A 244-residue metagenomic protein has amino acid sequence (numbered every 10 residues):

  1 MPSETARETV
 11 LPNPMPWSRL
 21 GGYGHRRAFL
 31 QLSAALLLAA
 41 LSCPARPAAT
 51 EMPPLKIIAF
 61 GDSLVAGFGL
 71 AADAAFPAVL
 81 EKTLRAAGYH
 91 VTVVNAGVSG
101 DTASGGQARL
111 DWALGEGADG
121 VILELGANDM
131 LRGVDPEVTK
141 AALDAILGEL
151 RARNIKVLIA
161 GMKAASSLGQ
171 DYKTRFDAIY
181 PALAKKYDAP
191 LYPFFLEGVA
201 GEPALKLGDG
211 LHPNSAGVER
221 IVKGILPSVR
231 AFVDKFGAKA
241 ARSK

Functional and structural regions predicted by a protein language model:
P2-T5: Extreme N-terminal basic, low-complexity initiation segments that serve as generic localization/processing leaders
P12-L36: N-terminal secretory signal peptides and thylakoid transit peptides that target proteins across membranes
L38-P44: Hydrophobic h-region of N-terminal signal peptides that target proteins for export in Gram-negative bacteria
R46-S99, R109-G117: Serine-esterase "nucleophile elbow" of acetyl-processing enzymes
V79, A86-Y89, G105-K244: Alpha-helical cap/lid subdomain in secreted, periplasmic, or secretory-pathway luminal O-acyl-processing enzymes
G100-S104: Acidic-and-aromatic substrate-binding clefts and catalytic sites of carbohydrate-active enzymes
